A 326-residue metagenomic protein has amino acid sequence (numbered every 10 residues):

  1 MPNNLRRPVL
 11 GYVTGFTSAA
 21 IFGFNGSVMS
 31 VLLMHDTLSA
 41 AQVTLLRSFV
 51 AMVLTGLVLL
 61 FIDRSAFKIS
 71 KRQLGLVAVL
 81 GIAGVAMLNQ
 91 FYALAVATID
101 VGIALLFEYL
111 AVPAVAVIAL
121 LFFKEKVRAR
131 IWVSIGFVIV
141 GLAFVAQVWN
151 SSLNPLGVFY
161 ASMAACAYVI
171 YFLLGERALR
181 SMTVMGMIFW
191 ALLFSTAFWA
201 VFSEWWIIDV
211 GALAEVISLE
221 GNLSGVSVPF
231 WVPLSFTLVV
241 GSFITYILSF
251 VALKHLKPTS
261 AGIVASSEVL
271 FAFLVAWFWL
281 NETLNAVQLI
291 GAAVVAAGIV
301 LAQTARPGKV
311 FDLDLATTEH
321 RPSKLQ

Functional and structural regions predicted by a protein language model:
M1-L45, S151-R177, F198-V201, T317-Q326: Glycine-/small-residue-enriched transmembrane alpha-helix faces in small-molecule transporters and effluxers
P2, S48, Q147, F230-V232 (+1 more regions): C-terminal-most transmembrane helix of multi-pass membrane proteins
V9-T14, Q42-L60, V79, S134-F137 (+3 more regions): Hydrophobic alpha-helical transmembrane segments of multi-pass integral membrane proteins, especially transporters
I21-L38, V43, V50, N89-I99 (+7 more regions): Juxtamembrane C-cap of transmembrane helices in multi-pass membrane transport proteins
H35, L59, A111-V133, L270-I290: C-terminal transmembrane-helix exit sites in multi-pass transporters
Q42-V53, N89, A93-K124, A164 (+1 more regions): Specific alpha-helical transmembrane segments that line the substrate/conduction pathway and gating interfaces
T55, L59, V127-Q147, A165 (+1 more regions): Hydrophobic transmembrane alpha-helices of multi-pass small-molecule transport proteins
G56, L60-G102, E108, F144 (+2 more regions): Specific transmembrane alpha-helical segments of multi-pass solute transporters/efflux pumps, especially DMT/EamA
